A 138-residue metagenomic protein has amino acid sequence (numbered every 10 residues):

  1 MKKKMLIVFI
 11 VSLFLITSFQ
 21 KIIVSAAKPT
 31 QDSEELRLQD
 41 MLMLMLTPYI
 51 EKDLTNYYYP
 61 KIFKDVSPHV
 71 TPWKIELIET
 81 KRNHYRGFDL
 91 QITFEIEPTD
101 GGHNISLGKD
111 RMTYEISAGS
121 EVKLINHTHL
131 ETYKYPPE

Functional and structural regions predicted by a protein language model:
M1, L42, L46, I50 (+4 more regions): Generic hydrophobic secondary-structure signal
M1-V8: Positively charged n-region of N-terminal signal peptides that target proteins for export
I10-S12: Hydrophobic helical h-region of N-terminal Sec-dependent signal peptides in bacterial secretory/periplasmic proteins
F14-D65: N-terminal trafficking/processing presequences and adjacent post-cleavage segments of proteins routed to secretion
Y49-G108: Mature extracytoplasmic domains of secretory-pathway proteins
M112-E138: Short beta-strand edge/turn micro-motifs at domain boundaries
